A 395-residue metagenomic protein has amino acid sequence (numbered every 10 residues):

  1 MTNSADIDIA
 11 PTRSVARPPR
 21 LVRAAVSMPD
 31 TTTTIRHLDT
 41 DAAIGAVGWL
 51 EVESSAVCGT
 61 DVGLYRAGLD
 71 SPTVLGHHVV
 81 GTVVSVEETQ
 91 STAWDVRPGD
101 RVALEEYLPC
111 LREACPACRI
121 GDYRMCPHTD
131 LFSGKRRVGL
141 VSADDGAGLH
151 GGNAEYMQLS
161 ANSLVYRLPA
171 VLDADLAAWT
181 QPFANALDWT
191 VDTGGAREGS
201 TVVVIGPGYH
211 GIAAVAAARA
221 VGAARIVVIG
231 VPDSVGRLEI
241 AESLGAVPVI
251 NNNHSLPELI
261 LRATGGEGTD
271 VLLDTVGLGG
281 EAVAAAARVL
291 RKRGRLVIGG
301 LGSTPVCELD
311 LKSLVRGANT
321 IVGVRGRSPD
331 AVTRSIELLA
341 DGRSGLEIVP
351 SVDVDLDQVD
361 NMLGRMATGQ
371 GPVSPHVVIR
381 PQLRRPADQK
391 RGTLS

Functional and structural regions predicted by a protein language model:
M1-S85, E155-M157, P381-S395: Short N-terminal strand-loop motif that marks the start of NAD(P)H/FAD-dependent oxidoreductase cofactor-binding domains
T2-A24, H254-S255, L273, A284-R288 (+1 more regions): C-terminal hydrophobic helical "lid"/dimerization subdomain of Rossmann-like NAD(P)H-dependent oxidoreductases
S4-I7, T193-E198, V227, E239-T320 (+2 more regions): Glycine-rich cofactor phosphate-binding loops and adjacent beta1-alpha1 units of small-molecule cofactor enzyme domains
D41-S55, R66-P116, Y123-R124, P169-V171: Glycine-rich beta-strand-centered segment in the early N-terminal region that forms part of a ligand/cofactor-binding
C58, E105-V165: Cysteine-cluster motifs in flexible loop/terminal segments that predominantly coordinate metals
E155, L164, P169-H254: Mid-domain Rossmann-like dinucleotide-binding core that forms the NAD(H)/NADP(H) cofactor-binding site
V231-S234, G302, R327: Residues in the short beta-alpha loop(s) of Rossmann-like NAD(P)-binding domains
R295-G299, L309-I348: Rossmann-fold dehydrogenase core element
